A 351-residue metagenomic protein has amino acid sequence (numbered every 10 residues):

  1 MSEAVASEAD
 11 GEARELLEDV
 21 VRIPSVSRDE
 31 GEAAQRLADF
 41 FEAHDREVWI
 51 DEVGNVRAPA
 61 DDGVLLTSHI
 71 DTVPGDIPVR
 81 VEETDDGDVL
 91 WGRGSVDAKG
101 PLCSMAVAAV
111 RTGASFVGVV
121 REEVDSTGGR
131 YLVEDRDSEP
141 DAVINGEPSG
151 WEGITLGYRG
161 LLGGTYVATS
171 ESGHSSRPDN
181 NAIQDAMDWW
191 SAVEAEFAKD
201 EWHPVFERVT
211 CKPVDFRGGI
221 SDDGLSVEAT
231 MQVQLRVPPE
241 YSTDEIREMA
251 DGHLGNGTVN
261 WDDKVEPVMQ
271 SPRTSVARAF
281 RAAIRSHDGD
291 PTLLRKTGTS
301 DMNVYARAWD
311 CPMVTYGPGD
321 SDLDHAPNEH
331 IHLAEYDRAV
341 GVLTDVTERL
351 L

Functional and structural regions predicted by a protein language model:
M1-A98: Acidic/His- and Gly-rich active-site-bordering loop/insert found across diverse amide/peptide-bond hydrolases
P24, F41, A58, L66-H69 (+6 more regions): Buried hydrophobic positions in well-ordered alpha/beta secondary-structure cores of metabolic enzymes
V26-R28, K99, E122-V124, W151-G153 (+3 more regions): Short, small-residue-enriched loops and turns at beta-alpha junctions that line or gate enzyme active sites
E42-R46, E52-G54, P59-V64, A109-S115 (+4 more regions): Short glycine/proline-enriched coil/turn segments at helix->beta-strand junctions
I70-V73, S149, G319-S321: Short glycine-rich anion-binding loops that position phosphate/pyrophosphate groups of nucleotides and phosphorylated
D76-I77, E152-L156, G218-D223: Short beta-strand/turn micro-motifs at beta-sheet edges
G94, A98-S104, V110-E194, P327 (+1 more regions): Fold-level recognition of mixed alpha/beta catalytic cores in primary-metabolism enzymes, strongest
T165-V167, E171-L351: Metal-dependent amide/peptide-bond hydrolase catalytic core, centered on the "pita-bread" metallohydrolase fold
